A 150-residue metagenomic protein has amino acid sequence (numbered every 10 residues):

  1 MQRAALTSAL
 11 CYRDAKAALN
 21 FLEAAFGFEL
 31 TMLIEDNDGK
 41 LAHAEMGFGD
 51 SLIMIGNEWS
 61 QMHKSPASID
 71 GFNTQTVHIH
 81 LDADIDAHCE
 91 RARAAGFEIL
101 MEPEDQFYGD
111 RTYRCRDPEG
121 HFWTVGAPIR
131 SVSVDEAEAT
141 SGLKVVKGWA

Functional and structural regions predicted by a protein language model:
M1-L10, L19-N20, F26-R116, G126-A150: Vicinal oxygen chelate
A15: A short, glycine-centered helix-capping/turn motif at helix boundaries that positions DNA-contacting or catalytic
E119: C-terminal catalytic core of tyrosine-transesterase DNA break-rejoin enzymes
